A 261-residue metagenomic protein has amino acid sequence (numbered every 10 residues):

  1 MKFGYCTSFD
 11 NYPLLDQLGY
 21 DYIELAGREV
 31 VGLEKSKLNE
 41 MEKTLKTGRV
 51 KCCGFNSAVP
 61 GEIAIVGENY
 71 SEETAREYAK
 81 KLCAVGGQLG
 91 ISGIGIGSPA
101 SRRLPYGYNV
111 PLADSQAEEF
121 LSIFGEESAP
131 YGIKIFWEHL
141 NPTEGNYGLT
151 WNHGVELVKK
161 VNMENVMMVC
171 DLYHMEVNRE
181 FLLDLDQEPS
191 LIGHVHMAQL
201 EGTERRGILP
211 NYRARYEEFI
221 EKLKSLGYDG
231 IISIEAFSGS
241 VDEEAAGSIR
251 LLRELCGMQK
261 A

Functional and structural regions predicted by a protein language model:
M1-G19, R49, A75-R76, K81-A84 (+4 more regions): Histidine-acidic metal/acid-base catalytic patches
F9-N11, G27-E29, A58-G61, A100-R102 (+4 more regions): Active-site-proximal loop/turn and secondary-structure-junction residues that shape catalytic pockets, frequently
L14-K35, N56-A64: N-terminal substrate-binding region of glycoside hydrolase catalytic domains
L25-K46, S98-P105: Glycine-rich, proline-tolerant flexible connector loops at the mouths of alpha/beta enzymes
K37-R49, E119-S128, D184, E218-K222: Catalytic-core regions built around general acid/base machinery
L45-E72: Short hydrophobic interaction/assembly module
V66-M167: Active-site acidic/histidine proton-transfer and metal-coordination neighborhood in alpha/beta enzyme cores
